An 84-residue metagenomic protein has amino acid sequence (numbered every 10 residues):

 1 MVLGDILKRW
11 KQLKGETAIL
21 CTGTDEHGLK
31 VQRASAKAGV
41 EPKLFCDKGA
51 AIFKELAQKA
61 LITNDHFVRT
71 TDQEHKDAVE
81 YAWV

Functional and structural regions predicted by a protein language model:
M1-V84: N-terminal, positively charged nucleic-acid-binding surface of large information/translation enzymes
